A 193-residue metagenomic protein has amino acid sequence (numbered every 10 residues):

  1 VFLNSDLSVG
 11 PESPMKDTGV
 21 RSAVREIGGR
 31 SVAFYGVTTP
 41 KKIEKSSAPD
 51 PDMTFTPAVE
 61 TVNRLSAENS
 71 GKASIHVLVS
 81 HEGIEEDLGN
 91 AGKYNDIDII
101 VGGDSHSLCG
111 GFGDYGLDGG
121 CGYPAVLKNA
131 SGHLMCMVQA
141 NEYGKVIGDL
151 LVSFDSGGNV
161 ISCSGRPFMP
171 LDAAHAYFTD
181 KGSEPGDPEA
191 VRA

Functional and structural regions predicted by a protein language model:
V1-L171: Acidic, metal/ion-coordinating pockets
M169-R192: Acidic, Ser/Thr/Pro-rich beta/coil linker or hinge segments at domain junctions
